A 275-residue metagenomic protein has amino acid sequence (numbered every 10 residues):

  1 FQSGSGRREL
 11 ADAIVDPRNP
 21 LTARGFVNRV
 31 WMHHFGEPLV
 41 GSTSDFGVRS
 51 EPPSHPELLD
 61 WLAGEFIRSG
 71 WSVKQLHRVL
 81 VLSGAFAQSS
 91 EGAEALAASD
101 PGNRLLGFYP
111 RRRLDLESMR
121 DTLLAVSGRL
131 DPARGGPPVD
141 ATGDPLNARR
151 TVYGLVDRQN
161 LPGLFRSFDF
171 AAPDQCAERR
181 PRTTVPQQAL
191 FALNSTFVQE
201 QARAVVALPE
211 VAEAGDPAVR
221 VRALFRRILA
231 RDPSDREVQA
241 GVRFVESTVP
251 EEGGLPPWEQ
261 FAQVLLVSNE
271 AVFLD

Functional and structural regions predicted by a protein language model:
F1-A148, A171, Q175-R180, L193 (+2 more regions): Primarily short, surface-exposed interaction patches in extracytoplasmic proteins
R150-V152: Non-catalytic, conformational "gating/processing" segments within enzyme and secreted inhibitor domains
Q159-D169: Active-site Gly/Thr loop motif
T183-T184: Disulfide-stabilized, aromatic/cysteine-rich ligand-recognition loop
F261: Globin-like tetrapyrrole-binding proteins
A271: Terminal recognition/anchoring or ligand-binding modules at protein termini
